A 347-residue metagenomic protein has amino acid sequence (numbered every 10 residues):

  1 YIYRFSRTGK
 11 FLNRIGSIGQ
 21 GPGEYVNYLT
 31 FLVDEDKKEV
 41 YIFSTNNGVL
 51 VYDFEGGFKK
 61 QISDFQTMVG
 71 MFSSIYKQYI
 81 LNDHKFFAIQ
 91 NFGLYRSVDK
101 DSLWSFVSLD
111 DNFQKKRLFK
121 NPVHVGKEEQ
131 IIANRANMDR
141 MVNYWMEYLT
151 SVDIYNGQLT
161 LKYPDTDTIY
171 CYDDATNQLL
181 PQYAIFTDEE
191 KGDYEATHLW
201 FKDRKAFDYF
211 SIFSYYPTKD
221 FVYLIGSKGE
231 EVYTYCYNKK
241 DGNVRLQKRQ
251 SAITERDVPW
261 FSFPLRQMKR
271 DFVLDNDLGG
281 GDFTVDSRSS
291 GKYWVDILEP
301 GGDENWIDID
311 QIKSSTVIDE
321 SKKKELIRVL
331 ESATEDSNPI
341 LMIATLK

Functional and structural regions predicted by a protein language model:
Y1, K10-K37, S44, Q66-T67: Blade-loop segments of beta-propeller domains
N13-E24, S63-M71, N112-N143, L180-K205 (+1 more regions): Surface-exposed loop and turn segments in beta-propeller and other repeat-based domains that flank or scaffold
V26-Y28, F43-W104, L118-I131: Asp-box/WD-like beta-propeller blade repeats and closely related beta-sheet repeat scaffolds
L29-D36, I75-D83, A133-G157, R204-K219 (+1 more regions): Structural signature of eukaryotic scaffold interfaces centered on beta-propeller domains
V51, D101-Q114, T166-Y170, T234-G242 (+1 more regions): Beta-propeller blade signature
P122-L179: Loop-centered beta-sheet repeat module
F207-S289, L298-G301: Loop/turn-rich, solvent-exposed surfaces of beta-rich toroidal or solenoidal domains
S290-K347: Blade-level signature of beta-propeller repeat domains, shared across WD40, Kelch, NHL, RCC1 and BNR/Asp-box propellers
